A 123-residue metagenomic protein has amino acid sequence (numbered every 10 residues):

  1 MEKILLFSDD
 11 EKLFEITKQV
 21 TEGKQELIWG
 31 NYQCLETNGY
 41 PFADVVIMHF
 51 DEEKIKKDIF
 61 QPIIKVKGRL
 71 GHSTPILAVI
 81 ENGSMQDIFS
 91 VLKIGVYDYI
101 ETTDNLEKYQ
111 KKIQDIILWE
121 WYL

Functional and structural regions predicted by a protein language model:
M1-K12, T17-T21, W29, V46: Conserved acidic segment of CheY-like receiver
Q19-F42: A short, well-structured beta->alpha microelement
N38-L70, E81: Conserved phosphotransfer microenvironments
V46, I76, Y99-I100: Two-component signal transduction core modules
S73-G83: A short, hydrophobic beta-strand element within the central beta-sheet of small alpha/beta folds
N82-D98: Alpha4 helix (beta4-alpha4-beta5 surface) of REC/receiver domains from two-component response regulators
D104-I113: C-terminal output helix
Q114-L123: The C-terminal output helix
